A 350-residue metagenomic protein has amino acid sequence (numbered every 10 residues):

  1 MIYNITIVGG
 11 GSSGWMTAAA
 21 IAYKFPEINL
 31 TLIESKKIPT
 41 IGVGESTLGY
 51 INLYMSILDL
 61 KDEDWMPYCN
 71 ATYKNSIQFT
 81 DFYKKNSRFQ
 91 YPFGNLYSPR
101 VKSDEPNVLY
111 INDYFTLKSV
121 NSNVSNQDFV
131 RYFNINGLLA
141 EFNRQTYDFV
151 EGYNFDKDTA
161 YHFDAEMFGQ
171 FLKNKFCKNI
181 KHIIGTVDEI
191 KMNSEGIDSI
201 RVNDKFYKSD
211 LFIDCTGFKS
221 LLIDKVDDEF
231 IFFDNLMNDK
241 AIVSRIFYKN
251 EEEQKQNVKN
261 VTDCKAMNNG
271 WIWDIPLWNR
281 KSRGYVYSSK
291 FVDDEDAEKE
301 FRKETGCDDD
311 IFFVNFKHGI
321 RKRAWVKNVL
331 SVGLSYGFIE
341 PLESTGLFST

Functional and structural regions predicted by a protein language model:
A22-V43: Glycine-rich FAD pyrophosphate-binding loop
V43-A140: Dinucleotide-binding Rossmann-like beta1-alpha1 core, especially the glycine-rich loop that anchors the ADP
F155-N174, H182, C215, L221 (+1 more regions): Short beta-strand to alpha-helix junction loop
A165, S220, V226-N257: Central beta-strand plus flanking loop segment that forms part of the substrate or channel wall within the catalytic
I183-D198: A conserved short coil-to-beta-strand element within the FAD-binding core of flavoproteins
Y207-F218, L334: Short hydrophobic core segments
K265-K317, G337-F348: Conserved FAD/dinucleotide-binding core of flavoprotein oxidoreductases
A324-L342: Short FAD-binding loop at a beta-strand-to-alpha-helix junction that anchors the flavin cofactor in diverse
